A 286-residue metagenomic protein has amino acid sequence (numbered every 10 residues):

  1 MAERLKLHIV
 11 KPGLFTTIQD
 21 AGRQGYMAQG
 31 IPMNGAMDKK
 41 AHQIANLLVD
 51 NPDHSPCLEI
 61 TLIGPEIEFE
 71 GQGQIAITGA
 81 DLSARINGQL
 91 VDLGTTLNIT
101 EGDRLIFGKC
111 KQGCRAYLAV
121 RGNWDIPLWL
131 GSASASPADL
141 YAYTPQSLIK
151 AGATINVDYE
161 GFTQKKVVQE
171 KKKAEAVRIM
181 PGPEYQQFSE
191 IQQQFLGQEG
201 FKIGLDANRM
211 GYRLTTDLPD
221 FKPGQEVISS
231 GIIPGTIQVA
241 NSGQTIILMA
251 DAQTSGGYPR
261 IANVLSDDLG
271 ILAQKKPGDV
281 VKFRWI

Functional and structural regions predicted by a protein language model:
M1-I286: Conserved "landmark" site that anchors the functional core of diverse proteins
